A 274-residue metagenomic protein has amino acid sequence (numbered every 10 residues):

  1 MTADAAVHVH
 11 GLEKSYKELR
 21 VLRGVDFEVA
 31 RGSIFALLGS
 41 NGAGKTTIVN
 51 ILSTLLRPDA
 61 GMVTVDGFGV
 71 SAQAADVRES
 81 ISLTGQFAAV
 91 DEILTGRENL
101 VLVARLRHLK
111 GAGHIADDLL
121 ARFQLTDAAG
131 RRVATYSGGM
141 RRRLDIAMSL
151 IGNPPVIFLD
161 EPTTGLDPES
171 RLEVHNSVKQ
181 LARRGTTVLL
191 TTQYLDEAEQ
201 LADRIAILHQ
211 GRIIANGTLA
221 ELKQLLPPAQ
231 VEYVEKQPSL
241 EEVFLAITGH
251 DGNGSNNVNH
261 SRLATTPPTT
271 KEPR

Functional and structural regions predicted by a protein language model:
G61-A72, D76-V77: Conserved ABC transporter NBD signature motif
S82, V101, R105-A128: Conserved ABC ATPase "signature" region
I157-E161: Catalytic Walker B motif of ABC-type/P-loop ATPase nucleotide-binding domains
N216-G217: ABC ATPase "signature
